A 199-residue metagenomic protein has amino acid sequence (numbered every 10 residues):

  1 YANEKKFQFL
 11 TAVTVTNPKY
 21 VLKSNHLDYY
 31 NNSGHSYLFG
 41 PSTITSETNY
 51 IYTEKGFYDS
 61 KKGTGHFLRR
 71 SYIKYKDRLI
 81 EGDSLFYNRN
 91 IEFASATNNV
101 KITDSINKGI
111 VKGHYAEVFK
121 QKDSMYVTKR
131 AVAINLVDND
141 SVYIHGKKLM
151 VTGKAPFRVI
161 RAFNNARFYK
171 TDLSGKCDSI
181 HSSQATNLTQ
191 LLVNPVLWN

Functional and structural regions predicted by a protein language model:
Y1-N199: Structural signature for solvent-exposed beta-strand/loop edge elements and short helix-capping sites, enriched
